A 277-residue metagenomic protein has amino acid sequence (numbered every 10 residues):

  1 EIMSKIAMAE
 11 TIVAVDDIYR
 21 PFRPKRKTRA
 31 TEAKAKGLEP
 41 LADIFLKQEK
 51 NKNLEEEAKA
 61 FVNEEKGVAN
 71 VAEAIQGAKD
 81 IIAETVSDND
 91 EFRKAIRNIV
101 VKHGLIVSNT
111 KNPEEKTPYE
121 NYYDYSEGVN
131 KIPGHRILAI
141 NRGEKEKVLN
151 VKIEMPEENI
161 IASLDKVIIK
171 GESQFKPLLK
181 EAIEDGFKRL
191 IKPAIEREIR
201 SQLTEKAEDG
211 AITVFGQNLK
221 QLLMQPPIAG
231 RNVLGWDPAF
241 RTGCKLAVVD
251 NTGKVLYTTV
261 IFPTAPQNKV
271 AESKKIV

Functional and structural regions predicted by a protein language model:
E1-G235, R241-V277: Duplex nucleic acid-engaging cores and interfaces of nucleic-acid transaction enzymes
